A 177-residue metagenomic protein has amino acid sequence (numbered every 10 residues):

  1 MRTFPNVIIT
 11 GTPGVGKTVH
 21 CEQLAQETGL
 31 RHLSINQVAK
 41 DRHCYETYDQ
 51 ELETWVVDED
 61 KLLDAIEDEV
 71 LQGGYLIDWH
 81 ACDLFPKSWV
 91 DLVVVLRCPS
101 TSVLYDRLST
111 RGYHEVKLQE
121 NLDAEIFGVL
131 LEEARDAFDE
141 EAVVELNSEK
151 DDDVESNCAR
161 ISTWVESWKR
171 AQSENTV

Functional and structural regions predicted by a protein language model:
R2, Y105-T110, R135-V177: NTP-dependent small-molecule kinase module
I9: Hydrophobic anchor at the beta1->P-loop junction of P-loop NTPases
T12: P-loop (Walker A) phosphate-binding loop of NTP-binding proteins
K17: Conserved lysine of the Walker
H20, L24: Hydrophobic positions on the alpha1 helix immediately C-terminal to the Walker A/P-loop
R31-F85: ATP-dependent small-molecule kinase phosphotransfer cores that center on conserved nucleotide phosphate-binding segments
T47, V95-A142: A glycine- and Lys/Arg-enriched "phosphate-lid" helix/loop adjacent to the NTP-binding pocket of small-molecule kinases
S88-V94: Inter-motif core of Ras-like GTPase G domains
